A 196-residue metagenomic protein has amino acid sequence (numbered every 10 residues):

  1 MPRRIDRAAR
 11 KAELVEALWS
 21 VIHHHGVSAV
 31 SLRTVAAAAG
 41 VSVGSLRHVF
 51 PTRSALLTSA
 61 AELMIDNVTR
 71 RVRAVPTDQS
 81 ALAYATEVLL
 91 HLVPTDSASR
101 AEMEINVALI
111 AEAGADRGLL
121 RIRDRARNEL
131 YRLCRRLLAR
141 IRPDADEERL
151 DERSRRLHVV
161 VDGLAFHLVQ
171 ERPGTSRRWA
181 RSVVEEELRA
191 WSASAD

Functional and structural regions predicted by a protein language model:
M1-A9, A195-D196: N-terminal intrinsically disordered/low-complexity leader segments
R10, R53, A60, M64 (+5 more regions): Hydrophobic/aromatic residues within well-ordered alpha-helical segments
R10-E13, A17-S59: Helix-turn-helix
E13, A17-H24, R70-R71, I105 (+2 more regions): Solvent-exposed, amphipathic alpha-helical segments
F50, A108-A115: Short helix-capping/turn signature of helix-turn-helix
S59-E62, R70-M103, L150-L157: Hydrophobic alpha-helical connector segments
A74, R100-V107, R117-R142, E152 (+2 more regions): Amphipathic alpha-helical packing segments from all-alpha helical-bundle domains
Y131-R136, R140, V160, H167-D196: C-terminal peripheral helix-coil segments that are non-catalytic and often amphipathic
